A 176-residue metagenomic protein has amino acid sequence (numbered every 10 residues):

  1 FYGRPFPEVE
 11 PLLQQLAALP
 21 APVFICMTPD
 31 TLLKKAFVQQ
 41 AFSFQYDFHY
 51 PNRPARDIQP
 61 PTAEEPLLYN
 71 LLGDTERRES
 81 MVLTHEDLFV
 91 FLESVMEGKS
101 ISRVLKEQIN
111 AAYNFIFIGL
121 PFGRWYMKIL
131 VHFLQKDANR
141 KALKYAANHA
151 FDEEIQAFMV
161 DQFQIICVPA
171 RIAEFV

Functional and structural regions predicted by a protein language model:
F1-P60, R78, N114, R124: Active-site periphery "cap/insert" segments of enzyme catalytic domains
P7-E10, T84, D152: A diffuse structural propensity rather than consistent per-protein peaks
P11-Q14, A18, V90, S94 (+2 more regions): Polar/charged alpha-helical tracts
L19-P22, Q40-S43, R56-E65, K99-V176: SIR2/sirtuin-family catalytic core signature
C26, L68-L71, I116-F117: Short hydrophobic-aromatic micro-motifs
P29, G73, L120: Active-site metal-binding loops of divalent metal-dependent hydrolases
F42-N110: Active-site gating loop/helix substructures
